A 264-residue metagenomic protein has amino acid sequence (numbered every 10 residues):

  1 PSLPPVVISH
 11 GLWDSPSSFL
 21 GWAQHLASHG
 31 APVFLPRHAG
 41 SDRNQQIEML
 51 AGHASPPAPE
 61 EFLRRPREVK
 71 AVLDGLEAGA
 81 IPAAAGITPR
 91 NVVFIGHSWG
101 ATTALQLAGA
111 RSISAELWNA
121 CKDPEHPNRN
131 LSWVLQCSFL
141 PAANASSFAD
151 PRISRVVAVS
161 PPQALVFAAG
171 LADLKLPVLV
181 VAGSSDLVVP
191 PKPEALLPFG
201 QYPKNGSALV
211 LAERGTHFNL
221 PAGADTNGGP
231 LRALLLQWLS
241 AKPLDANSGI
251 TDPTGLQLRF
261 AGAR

Functional and structural regions predicted by a protein language model:
S2-L3, I8-Q46, L187-P191: Short substrate-entry loop that stabilizes the transition state in hydrolases
A54-P89, Q106, E116-R129, W133-V134: Alpha/beta-hydrolase active-site loop
N91-V93, R155-V157: Residue in the alpha/beta-hydrolase core beta-strand immediately N-terminal to the catalytic nucleophile
G96-G100, A104: Gly/Ala-rich beta-loop-alpha elbow adjacent to hydrolase catalytic centers
T103-L107, F167: Hydrolases whose catalytic domains are alpha/beta-hydrolase-1, hotdog thioesterase, or metallo-beta-lactamase-like
L174, V180-A182: Short beta-strand/loop motif that positions the catalytic acidic residue of the alpha/beta-hydrolase fold
L176, V189-G200: Short alpha-helix in the alpha/beta-hydrolase fold that links the catalytic acid
N205, R214-T216, P221-R264: Alpha/beta-hydrolase-fold serine-hydrolase catalytic core, especially in secreted/extracellular enzymes
